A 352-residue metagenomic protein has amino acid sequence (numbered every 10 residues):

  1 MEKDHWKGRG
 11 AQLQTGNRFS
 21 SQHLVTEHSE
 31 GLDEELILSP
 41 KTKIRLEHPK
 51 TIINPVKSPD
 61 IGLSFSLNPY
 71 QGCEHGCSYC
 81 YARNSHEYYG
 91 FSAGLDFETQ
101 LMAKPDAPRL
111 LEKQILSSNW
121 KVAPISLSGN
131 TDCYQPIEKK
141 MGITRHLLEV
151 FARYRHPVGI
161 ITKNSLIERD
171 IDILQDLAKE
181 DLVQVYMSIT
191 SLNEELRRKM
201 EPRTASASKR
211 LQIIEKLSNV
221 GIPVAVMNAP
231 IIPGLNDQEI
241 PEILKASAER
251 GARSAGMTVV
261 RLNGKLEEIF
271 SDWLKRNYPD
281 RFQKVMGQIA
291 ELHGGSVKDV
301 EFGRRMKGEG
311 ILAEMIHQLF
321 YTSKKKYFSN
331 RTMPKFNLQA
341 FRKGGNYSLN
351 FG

Functional and structural regions predicted by a protein language model:
M1-S66, K335, G352: Flexible, acidic/Gly-rich N-terminal and inter-domain linker regions that tether and position cofactor-handling modules
E35-Q71, H75-Y186, T190-R198, S206-N219: Conserved Radical SAM active-site core
Y88-F91, G264-L266, G294-E301: Short acidic (Asp/Glu) and glycine-rich catalytic loops that position anionic groups and cofactors
M141, Q175-I189, N236-R253, E314-Q318: Short, electropositive alpha-helical surface patch
L177-K179, R203-T204, I243-K245, D272-R276: Short, hinge-like loop/turn segments at secondary-structure boundaries
S208-E268, Q283-L292, T322-Y327: Conserved C-terminal portion of the radical SAM core fold that forms the substrate/S-adenosylmethionine-binding
N236-E242, F270-D272, G345-F351: Short glycine/threonine-rich loop-to-helix capping motif typified by GTGT followed within a few residues by an Asp-Pro
L274-G352: C-terminal accessory regions of radical SAM enzymes
